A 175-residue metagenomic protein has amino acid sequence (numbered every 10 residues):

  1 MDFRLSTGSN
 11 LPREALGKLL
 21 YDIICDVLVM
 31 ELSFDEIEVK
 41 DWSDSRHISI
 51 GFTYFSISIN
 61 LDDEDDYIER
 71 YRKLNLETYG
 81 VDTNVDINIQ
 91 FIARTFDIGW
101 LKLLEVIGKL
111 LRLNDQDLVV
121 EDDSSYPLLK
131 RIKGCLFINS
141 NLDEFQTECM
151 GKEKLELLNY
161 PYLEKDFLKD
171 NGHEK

Functional and structural regions predicted by a protein language model:
M1-S45, G172-K175: Short, extreme N-terminal segment that most often corresponds to the first beta-strand
L5, I57-I59, I87-I89, L103 (+2 more regions): Hydrophobic beta-strand residues in large extracellular and virion-surface proteins
G8-N10, T53, L142: Secondary-structure transition/turn motif
L11-P12, I92-G99: Short acidic, S/G/P-rich loop/turn micro-motifs used as interaction or catalytic elements
G17-L20, D97-K109: Well-ordered, non-membrane alpha-helical segments in soluble/globular domains
D22-V27, V106-N114: Conserved short hydrophobic interaction patches
V29-R94, I132: Short, intrinsically disordered low-complexity segments
K109-K175: Acidic, proline/glycine-rich low-complexity IDRs
